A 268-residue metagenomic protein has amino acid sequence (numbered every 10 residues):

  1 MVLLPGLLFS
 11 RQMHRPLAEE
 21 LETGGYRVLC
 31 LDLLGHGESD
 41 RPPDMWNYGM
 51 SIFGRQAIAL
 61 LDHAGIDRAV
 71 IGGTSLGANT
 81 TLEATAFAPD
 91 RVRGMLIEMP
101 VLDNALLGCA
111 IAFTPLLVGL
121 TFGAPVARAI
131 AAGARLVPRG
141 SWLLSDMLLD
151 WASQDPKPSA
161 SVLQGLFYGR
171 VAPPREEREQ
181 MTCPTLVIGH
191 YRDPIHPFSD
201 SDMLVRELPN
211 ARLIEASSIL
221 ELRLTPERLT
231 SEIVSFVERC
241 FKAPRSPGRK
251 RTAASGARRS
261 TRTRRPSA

Functional and structural regions predicted by a protein language model:
M1-D40: Conserved HGGG/HGGXW glycine-rich cap/lid loop of the alpha/beta-hydrolase fold
T23, L33-G72: Active-site loop/oxyanion-hole signature of alpha/beta-hydrolase fold enzymes
G73-G77, T81: Gly/Ala-rich beta-loop-alpha elbow adjacent to hydrolase catalytic centers
L82-F87, R93-F122: Flexible "cap/lid" loop of the alpha/beta hydrolase fold
M147-E176: Hydrophobic, aromatic-rich cap/lid helix
M181, V187-G189: Short beta-strand/loop motif that positions the catalytic acidic residue of the alpha/beta-hydrolase fold
P194-D200: Conserved alpha/beta-hydrolase "acid-adjacent" motif
N210-A268: Catalytic active-site module of serine/aspartate enzymes centered on a nucleophile-bearing elbow/loop
